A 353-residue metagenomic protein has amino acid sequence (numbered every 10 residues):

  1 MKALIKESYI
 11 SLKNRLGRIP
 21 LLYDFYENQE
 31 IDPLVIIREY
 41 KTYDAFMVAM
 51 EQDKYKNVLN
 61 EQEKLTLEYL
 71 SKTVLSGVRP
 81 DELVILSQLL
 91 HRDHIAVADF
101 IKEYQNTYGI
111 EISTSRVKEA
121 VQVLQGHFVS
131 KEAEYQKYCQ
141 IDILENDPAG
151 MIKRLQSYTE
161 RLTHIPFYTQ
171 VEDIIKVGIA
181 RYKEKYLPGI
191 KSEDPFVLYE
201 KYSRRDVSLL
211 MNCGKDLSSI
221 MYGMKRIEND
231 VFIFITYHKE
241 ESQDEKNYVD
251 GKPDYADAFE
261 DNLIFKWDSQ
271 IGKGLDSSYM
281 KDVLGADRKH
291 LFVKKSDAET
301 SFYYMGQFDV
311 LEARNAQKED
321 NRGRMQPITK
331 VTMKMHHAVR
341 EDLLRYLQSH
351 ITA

Functional and structural regions predicted by a protein language model:
M1-E103: Long, largely alpha-helical accessory region at the distal end of helicase-like NTP-driven motors
V58-C213, R226-I227: C-terminal accessory/interaction regions of large nucleic acid-associated machines
L90-I95, I227-N229, I235-D244, F292-E299: Short, flexible beta-strand-to-coil junctions
R92-R116, V121, E240-W267, T300-L311 (+1 more regions): Surface-exposed flexible segments
I143-D282, H336-E341, L347-A353: N-terminal "domain-start" segment
L275, A286, Y303: Short, well-structured alpha-helical interface segments that form or flank functional binding sites
S278-K295: Short coil-to-beta transition motif at edge beta-strands of beta-rich domains
S296-A353: Compact mixed alphabeta submodule
